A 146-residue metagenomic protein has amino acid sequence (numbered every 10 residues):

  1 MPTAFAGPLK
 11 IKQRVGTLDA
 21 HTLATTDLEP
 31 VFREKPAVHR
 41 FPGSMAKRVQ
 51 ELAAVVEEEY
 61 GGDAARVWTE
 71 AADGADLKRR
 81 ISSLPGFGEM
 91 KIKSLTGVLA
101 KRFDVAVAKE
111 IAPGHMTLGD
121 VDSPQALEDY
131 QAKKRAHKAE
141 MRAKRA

Functional and structural regions predicted by a protein language model:
M1, A24-D27, S123-A126: General structural signal for secondary-structure boundaries
M1-A6, V56-G62, D104-A106: Short helix-capping/linker segments at secondary-structure and domain boundaries
M1-F5, H21, P42-A46, E89-I92: Alpha-helix N-cap/helix-initiation sites
A6, A65-V67, E110-A112: Short coil/turn segments at secondary-structure boundaries
A6, K47-E51, S94, V98: Amphipathic alpha-helical interaction segments
K10-S82: Alpha-helical ds-nucleic-acid-binding substructure associated with the helix-hairpin-helix region of base-excision DNA
A72-S83, E89-A146: C-terminal accessory module of base-excision DNA glycosylases/AP lyases that mediates lesion recognition and DNA
